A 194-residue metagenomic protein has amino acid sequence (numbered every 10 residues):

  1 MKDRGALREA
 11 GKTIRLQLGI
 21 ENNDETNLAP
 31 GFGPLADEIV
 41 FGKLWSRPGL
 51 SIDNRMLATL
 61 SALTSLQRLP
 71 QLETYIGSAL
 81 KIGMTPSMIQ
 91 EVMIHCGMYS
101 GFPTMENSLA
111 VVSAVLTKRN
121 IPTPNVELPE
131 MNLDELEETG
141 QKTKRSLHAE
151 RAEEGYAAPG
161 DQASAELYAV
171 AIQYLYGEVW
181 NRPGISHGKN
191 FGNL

Functional and structural regions predicted by a protein language model:
M1-I52, M105-G188: Acidic, glycine/proline-rich low-complexity segments that act as flexible tails and inter-domain linkers
N54-L63, L72-I76, I89-M93, K189-L194: Short, structured motif recognition centered on aromatic/hydrophobic residues
L66: Short, solvent-exposed interaction modules
L69-L72, V179: Short loop/beta submotifs within extracellular cysteine-rich repeat domains
M84-M88: Winged helix-turn-helix DNA-binding recognition segment
S100-P103: Substrate/cofactor-recognition hotspot
